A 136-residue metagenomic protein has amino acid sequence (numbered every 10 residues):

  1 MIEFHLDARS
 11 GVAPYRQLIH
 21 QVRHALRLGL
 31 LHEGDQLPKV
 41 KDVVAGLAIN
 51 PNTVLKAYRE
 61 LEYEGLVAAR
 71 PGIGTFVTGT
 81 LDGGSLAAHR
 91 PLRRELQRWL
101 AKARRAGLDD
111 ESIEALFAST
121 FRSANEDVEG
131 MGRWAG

Functional and structural regions predicted by a protein language model:
H24, E60, S119: Alpha-helical DNA-recognition elements
G29, G65: Glycine-centered, phosphate/nucleic-acid-interacting loop/turn motifs that mediate DNA/RNA or nucleotide
Q36-L37, L66-V77, L81: Short, Lys/Arg-rich nucleic-acid/phosphate-binding segment
Q36-L47, L61: A short alpha-helical element within helix-turn-helix/winged-helix DNA-binding domains across DNA-binding proteins
L81-A106: Conserved segment of winged-helix/HTH DNA-binding domains
K102-G136: C-terminal regulatory/oligomerization modules of transcriptional regulators
